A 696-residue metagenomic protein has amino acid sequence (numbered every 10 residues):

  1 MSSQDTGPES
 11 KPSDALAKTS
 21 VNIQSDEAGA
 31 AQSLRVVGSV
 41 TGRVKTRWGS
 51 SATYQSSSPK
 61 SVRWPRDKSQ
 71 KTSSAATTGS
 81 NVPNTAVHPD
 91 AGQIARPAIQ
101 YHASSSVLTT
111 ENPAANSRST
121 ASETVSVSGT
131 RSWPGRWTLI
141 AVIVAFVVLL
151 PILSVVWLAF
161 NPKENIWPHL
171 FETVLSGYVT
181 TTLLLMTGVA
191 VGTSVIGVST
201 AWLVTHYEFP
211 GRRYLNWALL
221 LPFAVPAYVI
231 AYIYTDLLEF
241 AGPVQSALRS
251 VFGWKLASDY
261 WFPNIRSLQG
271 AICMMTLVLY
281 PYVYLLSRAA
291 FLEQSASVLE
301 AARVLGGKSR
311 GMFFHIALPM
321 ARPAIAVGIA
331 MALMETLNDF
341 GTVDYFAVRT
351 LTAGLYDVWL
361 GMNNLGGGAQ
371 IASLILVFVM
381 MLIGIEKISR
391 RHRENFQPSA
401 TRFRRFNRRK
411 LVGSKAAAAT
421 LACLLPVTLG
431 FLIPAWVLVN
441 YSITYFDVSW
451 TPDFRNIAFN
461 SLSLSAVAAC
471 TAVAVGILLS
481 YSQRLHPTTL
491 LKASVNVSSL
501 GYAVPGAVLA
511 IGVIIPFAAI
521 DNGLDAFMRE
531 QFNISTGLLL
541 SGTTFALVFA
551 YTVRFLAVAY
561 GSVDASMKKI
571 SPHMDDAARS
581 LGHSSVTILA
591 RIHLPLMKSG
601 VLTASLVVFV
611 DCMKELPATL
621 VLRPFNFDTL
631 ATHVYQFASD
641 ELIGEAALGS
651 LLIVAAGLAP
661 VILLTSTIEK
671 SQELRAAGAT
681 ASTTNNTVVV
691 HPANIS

Functional and structural regions predicted by a protein language model:
M1-L183, W217, Q370-L462, K492 (+4 more regions): N-terminal, non-cleaved signal-anchor transmembrane helix
S132-P162, T173-L292, M320-F340, G368-K387 (+8 more regions): Membrane-water interface segments at the C-terminal ends of transmembrane alpha-helices in multi-pass inner-membrane
T181, R303, D357, N456 (+4 more regions): Conserved adenine-binding aromatic site and its adjacent loop/helix in ATP-hydrolyzing domains
Y207, F291-A321, V348, H486 (+3 more regions): Short helix-to-coil transition segments within interhelical loops that connect adjacent transmembrane helices
L337-N363, K614-I643, A676-A681: Glycine-rich helix-loop "coupling/hinge" segments at transmembrane-helix boundaries in multipass transporters
I570-M574: A donor-sugar binding/catalytic signature common to diverse glycosyltransferases and related nucleotide-sugar
